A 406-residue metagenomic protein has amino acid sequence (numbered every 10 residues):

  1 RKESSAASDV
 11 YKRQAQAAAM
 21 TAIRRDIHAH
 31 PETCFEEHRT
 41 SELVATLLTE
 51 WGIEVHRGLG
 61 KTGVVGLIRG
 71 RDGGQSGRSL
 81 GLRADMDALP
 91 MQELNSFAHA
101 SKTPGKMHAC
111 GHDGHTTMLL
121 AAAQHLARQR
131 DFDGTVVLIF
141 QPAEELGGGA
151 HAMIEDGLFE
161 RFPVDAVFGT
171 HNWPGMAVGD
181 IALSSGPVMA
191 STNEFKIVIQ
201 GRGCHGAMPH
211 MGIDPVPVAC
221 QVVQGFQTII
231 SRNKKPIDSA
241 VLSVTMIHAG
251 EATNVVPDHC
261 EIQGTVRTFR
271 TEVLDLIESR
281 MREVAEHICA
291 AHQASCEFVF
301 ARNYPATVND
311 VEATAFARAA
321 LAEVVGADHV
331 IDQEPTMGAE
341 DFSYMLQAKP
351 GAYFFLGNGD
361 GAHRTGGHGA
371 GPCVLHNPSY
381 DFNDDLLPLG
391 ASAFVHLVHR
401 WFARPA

Functional and structural regions predicted by a protein language model:
R1-A7, Y11: Single conserved hydrophobic/aromatic residue that forms the stacking wall/gate of nucleotide- or nucleobase-binding
K12-H38, S101: N-terminal capping segment at the start of a domain
I27, G66, L82, H112 (+8 more regions): Divalent metal-coordination and catalytic microenvironments
T33-G77: A non-catalytic alpha/beta surface segment that caps or lines the substrate-entry region of metallo-dependent hydrolase
L89-M91, N95-M107, D113-G114, L126-P257 (+1 more regions): Histidine/acidic-residue-rich, glycine-tolerant segments that coordinate divalent metal ions
T116-A123: DPxDG-like acidic metal-binding loop motif
P217-A406: Metal-dependent amide/peptide-bond hydrolase catalytic core, centered on the "pita-bread" metallohydrolase fold
